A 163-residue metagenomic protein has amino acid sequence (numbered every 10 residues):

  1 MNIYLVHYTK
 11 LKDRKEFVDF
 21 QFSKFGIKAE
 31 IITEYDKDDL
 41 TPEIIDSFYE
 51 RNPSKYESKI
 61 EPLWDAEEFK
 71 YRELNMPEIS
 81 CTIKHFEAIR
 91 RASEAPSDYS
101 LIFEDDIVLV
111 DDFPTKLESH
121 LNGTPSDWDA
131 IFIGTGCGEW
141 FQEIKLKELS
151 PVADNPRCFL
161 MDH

Functional and structural regions predicted by a protein language model:
M1-F103, I107-H163: An acidic/histidine-cluster motif and surrounding catalytic segment that typifies divalent-metal-assisted enzyme active
